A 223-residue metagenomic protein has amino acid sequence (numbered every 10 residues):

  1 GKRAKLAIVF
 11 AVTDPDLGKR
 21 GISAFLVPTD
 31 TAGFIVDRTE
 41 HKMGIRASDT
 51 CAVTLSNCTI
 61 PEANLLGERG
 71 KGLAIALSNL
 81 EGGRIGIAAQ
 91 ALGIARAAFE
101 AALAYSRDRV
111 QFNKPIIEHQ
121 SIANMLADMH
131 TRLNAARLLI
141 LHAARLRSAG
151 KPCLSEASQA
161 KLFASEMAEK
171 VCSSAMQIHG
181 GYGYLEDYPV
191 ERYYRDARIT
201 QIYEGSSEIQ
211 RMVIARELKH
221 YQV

Functional and structural regions predicted by a protein language model:
G1-R3, P15-K19, M43-S48, G67-R69 (+1 more regions): Solvent-exposed alpha-helices and their adjacent loops that cap or buttress functional pockets in soluble metabolic
G1-R3, V12-D14, I60, M176-H179 (+1 more regions): Active-site beta-strand/loop segments that form the cofactor-binding cradle of oxidoreductase flavoproteins
G1-V36: A short core secondary-structure module
V9-T13, L26-P28, T54-S56, G67 (+1 more regions): Short beta-strand-to-turn element immediately C-terminal to the catalytic PLP-Schiff-base lysine in fold type I
G21, V36-R38, E62-R69: Short, charged, solvent-exposed linker or helix-capping segments at domain edges/interfaces that act as flexible hinges
D30-P61: Flexible, small-/acidic-enriched active-site or ligand-binding loops
K42, A63-L66, N113-K114: Short beta-strand/turn micro-motifs at beta-sheet edges
A52-T54, E68-K71, L77-V223: Alpha-helical interface subdomain recognition
